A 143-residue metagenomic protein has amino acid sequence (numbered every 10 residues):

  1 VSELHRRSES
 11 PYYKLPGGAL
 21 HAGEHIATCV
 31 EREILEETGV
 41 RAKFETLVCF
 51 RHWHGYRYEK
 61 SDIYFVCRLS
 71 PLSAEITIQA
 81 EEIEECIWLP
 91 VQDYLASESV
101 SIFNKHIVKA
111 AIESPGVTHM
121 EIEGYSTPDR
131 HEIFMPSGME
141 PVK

Functional and structural regions predicted by a protein language model:
V1-L15, A42, T46: N-terminal strand-loop-strand
R7-Y12, A22, E81-K143: Nudix hydrolase/Nudix homology domain
G18-L20, L35, T46-Y56, R68: Phosphate-binding active sites in nucleotide-utilizing proteins
V40, E59-K60, Q79-E82: Extracytoplasmic/secreted proteins and extracellular or luminal domains
H52-I76, V91, I107, A111-P115: Active-site-adjacent beta-strand/loop module that shapes the phosphate/pyrophosphate-binding cleft
